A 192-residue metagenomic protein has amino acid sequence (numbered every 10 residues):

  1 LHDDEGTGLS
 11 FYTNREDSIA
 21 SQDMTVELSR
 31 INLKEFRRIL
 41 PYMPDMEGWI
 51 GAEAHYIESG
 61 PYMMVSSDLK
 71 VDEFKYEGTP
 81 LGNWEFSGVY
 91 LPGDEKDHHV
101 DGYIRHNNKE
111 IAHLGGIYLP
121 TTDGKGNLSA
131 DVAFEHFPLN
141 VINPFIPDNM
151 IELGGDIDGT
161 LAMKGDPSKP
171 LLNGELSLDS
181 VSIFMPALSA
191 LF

Functional and structural regions predicted by a protein language model:
L1-E53, S59-T160, K164-F192: Interface amphipathic segments
